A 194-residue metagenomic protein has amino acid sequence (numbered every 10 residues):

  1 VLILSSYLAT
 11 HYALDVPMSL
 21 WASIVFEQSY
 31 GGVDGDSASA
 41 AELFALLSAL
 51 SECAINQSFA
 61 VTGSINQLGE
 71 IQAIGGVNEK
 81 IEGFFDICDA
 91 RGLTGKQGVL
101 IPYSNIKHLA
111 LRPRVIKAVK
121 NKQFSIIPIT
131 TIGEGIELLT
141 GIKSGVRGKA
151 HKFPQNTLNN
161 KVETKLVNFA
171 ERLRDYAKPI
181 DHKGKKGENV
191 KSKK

Functional and structural regions predicted by a protein language model:
V1-K194: Peripheral, non-AAA+ core regions of ATP-driven protein-machinery
